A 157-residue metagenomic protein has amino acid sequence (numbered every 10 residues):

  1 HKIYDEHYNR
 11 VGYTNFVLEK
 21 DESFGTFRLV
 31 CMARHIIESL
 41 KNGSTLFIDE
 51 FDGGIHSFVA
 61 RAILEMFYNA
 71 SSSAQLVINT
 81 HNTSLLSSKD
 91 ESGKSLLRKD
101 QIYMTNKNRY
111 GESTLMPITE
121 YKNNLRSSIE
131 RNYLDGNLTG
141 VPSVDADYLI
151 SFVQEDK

Functional and structural regions predicted by a protein language model:
H1-I37, K41-T45, F51-I55: Conserved ABC ATPase signature
E22, E50-F51, N108, Y133: Generic detector of intrinsically disordered, low-complexity, polar/charged segments
H56-R61: Short alpha-helix of the ABC ATPase nucleotide-binding domain corresponding to the H-loop/switch region
A62-K157: C-terminal lobe/lid and adjacent interdomain/linker elements of RecA-like ASCE P-loop ATPase modules
